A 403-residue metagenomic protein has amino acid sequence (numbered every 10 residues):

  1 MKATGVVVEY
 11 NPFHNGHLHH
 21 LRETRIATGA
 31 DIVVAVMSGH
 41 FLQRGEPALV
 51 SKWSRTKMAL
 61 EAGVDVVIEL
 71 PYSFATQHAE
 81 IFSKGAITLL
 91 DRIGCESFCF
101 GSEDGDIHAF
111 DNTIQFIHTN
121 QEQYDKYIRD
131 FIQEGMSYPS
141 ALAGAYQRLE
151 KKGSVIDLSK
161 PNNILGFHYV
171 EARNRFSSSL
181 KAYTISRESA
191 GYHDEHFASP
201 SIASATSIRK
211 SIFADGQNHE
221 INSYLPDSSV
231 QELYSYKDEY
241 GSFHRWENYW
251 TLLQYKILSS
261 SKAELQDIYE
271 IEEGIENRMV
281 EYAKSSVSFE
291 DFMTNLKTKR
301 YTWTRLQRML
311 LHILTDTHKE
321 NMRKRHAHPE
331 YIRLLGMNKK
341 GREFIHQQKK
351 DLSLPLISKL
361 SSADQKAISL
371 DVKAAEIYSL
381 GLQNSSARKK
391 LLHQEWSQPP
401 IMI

Functional and structural regions predicted by a protein language model:
M1-R55: N-terminal catalytic cores of NTP/NDP-binding nucleotidyl/phosphoryl-transfer enzymes
V6-V7, V36-M37, I68-L70, T184-I185: Short beta-strands and strand-loop turn motifs
R25-I26, L60, L90-D91: Non-catalytic positions within long, well-ordered alpha-helices that form the structural scaffold/packing of enzyme
D31, D65, E96: Short acidic/polar active-site loop segments enriched in Thr and Asp
S54-M58, Y169: Short, solvent-exposed amphipathic alpha-helices that sit in or adjacent to ligand/effector-binding or catalytic
K57-P71: A glycine-rich helix N-cap at a beta->alpha junction
E69-I403: Active-site cores that bind ATP or allylic diphosphates and position pyrophosphate for catalysis
